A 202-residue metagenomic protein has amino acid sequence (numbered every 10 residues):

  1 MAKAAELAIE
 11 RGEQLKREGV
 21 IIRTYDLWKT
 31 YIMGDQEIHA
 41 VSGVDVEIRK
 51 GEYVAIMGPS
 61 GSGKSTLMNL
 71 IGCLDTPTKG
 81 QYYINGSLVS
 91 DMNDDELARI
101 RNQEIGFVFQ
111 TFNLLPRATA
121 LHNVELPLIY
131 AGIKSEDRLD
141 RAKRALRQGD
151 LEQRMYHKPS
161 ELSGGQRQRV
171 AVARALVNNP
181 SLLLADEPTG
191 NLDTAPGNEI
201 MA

Functional and structural regions predicted by a protein language model:
M1-T30: ABC-family P-loop ATPase nucleotide-binding domain
G19-A202: ABC family nucleotide-binding domain
